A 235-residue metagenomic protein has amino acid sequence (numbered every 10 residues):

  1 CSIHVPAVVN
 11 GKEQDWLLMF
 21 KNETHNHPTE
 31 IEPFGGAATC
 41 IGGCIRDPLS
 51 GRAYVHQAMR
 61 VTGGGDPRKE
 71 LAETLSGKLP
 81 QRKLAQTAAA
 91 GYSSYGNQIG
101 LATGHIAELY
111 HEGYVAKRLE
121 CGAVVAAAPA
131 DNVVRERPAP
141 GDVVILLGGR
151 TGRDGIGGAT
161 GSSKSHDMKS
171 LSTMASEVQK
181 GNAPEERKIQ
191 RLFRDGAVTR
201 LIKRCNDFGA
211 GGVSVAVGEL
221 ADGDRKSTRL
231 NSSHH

Functional and structural regions predicted by a protein language model:
C1-R229, S233: Glycine/proline-enriched, intrinsically flexible loops and inter-domain linkers
